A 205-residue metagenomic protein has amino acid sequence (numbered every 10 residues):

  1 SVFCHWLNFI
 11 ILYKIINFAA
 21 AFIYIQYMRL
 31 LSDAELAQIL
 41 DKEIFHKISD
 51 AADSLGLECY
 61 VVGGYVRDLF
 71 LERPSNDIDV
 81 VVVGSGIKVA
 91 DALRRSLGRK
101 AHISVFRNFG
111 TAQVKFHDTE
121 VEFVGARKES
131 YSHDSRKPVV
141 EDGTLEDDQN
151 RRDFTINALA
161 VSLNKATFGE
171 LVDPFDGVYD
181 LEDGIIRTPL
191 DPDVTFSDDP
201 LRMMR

Functional and structural regions predicted by a protein language model:
V2, A19-A21: Acidic, Ala/Val/Gly-enriched low-complexity intrinsically disordered segments
V2-F3, Q26: Intrinsically disordered, low-complexity regions enriched in serine, threonine, proline and polar/charged residues
F9, N17, Y24-R205: Catalytic cores of the polymerase beta-like nucleotidyltransferase superfamily and closely associated nucleotide
